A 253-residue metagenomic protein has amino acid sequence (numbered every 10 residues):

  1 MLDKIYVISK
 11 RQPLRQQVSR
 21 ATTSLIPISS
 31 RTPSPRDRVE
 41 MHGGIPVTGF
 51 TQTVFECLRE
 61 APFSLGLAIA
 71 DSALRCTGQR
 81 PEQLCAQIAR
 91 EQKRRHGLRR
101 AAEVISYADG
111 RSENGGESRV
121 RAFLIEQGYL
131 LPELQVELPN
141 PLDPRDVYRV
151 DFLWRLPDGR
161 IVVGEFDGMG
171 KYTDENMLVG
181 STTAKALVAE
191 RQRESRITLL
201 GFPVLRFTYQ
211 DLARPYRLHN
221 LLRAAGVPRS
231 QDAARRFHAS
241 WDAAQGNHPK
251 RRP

Functional and structural regions predicted by a protein language model:
M1-G97, R229-P253: Short gly/ser-rich loop at a beta-strand->alpha-helix junction or flexible surface loop bordering the NTP-binding
L74-P253: Surface segments flanking catalytic/ligand-binding clefts of nucleic-acid enzymes
